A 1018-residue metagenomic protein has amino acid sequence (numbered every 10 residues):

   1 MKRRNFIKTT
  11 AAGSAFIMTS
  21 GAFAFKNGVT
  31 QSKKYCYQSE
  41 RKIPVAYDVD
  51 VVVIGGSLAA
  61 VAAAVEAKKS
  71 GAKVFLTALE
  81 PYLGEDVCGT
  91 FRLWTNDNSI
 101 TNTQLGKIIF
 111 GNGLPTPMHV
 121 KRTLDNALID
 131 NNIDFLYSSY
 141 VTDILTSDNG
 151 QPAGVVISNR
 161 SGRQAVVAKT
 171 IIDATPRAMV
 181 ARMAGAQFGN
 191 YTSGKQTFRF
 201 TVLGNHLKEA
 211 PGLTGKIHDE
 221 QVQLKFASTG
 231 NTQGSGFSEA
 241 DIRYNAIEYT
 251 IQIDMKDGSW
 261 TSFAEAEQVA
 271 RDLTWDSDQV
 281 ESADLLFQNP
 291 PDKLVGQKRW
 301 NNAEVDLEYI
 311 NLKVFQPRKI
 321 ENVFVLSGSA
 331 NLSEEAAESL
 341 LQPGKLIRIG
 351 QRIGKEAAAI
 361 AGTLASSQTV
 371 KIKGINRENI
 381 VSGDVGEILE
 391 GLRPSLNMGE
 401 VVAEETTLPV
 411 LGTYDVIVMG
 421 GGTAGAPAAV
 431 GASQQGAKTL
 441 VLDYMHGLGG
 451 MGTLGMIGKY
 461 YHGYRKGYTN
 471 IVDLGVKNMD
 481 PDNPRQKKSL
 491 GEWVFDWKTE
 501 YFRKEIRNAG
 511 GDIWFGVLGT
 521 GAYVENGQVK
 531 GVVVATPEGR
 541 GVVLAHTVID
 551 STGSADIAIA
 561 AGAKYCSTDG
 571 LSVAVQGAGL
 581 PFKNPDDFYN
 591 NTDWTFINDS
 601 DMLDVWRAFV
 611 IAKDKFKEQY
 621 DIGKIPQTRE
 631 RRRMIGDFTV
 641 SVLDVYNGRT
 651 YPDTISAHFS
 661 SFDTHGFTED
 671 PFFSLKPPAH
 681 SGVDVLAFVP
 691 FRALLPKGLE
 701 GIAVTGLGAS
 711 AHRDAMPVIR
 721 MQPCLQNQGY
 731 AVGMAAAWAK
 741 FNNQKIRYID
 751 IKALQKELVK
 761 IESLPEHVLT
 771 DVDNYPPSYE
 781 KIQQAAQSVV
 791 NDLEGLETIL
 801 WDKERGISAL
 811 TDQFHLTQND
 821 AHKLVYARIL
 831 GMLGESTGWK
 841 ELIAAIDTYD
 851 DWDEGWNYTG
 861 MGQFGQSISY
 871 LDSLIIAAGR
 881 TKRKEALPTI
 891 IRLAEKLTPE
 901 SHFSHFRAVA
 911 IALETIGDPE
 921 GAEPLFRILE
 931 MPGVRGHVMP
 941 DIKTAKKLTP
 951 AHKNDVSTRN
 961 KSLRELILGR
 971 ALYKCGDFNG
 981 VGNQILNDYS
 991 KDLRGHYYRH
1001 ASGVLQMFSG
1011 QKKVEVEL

Functional and structural regions predicted by a protein language model:
M1, G21-V52, G56-L58, K373: C-terminal segment of N-terminal export signals and the immediately downstream linker at the start of the mature
N5-N27: N-terminal export signals
Y37-I43, D86, N98, L114 (+16 more regions): Flavin (FAD/FMN)-binding glycine-rich loop and adjacent Rossmann-like elements that form
E40, E66, A72-K73, T77-G150 (+11 more regions): Conserved N-terminal/central alpha/beta ligand/cofactor-binding core
V51-A72, V416-A437: N-terminal Rossmann-like FAD-binding beta1-loop-alpha1 element of flavoenzymes
D773-Q784, K803-H815, E835-T859, R883-L897 (+3 more regions): Amphipathic alpha-helical scaffolding segments comprising HEAT/armadillo-like alpha-solenoid repeats
N791-D802, D812-L816, A821-S836, W856-R883 (+4 more regions): Structural detector for internal amphipathic alpha-helices that build alpha-solenoid repeat scaffolds
S990-L1018: Eukaryotic acidic, Ser/Thr-rich intrinsically disordered low-complexity regions
